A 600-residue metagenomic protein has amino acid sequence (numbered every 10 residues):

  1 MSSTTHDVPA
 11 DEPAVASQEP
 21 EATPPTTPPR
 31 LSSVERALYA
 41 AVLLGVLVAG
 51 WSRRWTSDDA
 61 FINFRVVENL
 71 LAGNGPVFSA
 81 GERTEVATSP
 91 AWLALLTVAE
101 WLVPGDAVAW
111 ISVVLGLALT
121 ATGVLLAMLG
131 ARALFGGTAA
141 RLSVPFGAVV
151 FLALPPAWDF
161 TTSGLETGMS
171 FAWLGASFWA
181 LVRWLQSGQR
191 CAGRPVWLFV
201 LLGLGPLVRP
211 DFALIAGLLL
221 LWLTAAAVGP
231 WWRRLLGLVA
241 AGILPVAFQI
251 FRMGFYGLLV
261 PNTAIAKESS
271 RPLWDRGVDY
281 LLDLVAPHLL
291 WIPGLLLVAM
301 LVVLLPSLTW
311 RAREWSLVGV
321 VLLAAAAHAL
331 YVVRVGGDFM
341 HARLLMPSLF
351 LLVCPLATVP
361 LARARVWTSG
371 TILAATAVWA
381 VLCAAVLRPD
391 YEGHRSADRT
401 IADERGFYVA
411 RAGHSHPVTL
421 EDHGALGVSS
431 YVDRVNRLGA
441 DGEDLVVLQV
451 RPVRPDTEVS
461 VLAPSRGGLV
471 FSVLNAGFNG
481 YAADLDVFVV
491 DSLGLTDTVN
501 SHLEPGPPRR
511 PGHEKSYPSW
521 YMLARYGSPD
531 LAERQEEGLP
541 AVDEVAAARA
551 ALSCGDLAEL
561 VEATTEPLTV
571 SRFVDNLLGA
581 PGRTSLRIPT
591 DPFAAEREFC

Functional and structural regions predicted by a protein language model:
M1-P25: Acidic/Ser-Thr/Pro-Gly-rich, low-complexity N-terminal segments of Actinobacterial cell-envelope proteins
H6, E21-C600: Membrane-proximal envelope and lipid/glycan-remodeling enzymes
